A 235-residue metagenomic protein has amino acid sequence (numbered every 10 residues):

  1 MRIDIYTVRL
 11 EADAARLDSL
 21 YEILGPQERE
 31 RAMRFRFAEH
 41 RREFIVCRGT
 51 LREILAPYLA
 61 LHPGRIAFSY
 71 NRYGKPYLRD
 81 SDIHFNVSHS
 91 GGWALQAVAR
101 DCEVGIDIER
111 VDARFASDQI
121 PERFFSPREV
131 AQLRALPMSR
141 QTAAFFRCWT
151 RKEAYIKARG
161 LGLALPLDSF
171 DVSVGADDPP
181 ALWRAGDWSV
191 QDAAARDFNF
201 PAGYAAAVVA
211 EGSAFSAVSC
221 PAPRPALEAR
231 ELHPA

Functional and structural regions predicted by a protein language model:
M1-A235: Core catalytic alpha/beta fold that binds nucleotide/phospho-ligands
